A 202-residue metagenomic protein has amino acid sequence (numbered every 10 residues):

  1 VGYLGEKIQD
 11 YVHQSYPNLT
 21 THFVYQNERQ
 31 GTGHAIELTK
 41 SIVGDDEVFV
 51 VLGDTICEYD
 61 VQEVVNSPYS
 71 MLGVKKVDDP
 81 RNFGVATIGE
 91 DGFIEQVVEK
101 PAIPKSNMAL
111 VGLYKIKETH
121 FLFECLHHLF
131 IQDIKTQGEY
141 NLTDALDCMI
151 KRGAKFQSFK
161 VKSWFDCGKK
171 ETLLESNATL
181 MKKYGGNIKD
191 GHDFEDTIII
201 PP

Functional and structural regions predicted by a protein language model:
V1-L52, V61: Conserved N-terminal catalytic core of the sugar/cofactor nucleotidyltransferase
I8-V12, L122, L126, S176: Hydrophobic packing residues within well-ordered alpha-helices of enzyme cores
Y16-N18, D45, V65, G89 (+1 more regions): Short, well-ordered coil/turn elements that cap or connect secondary structure elements
E28-R29, G53-I56, V77, W164: Short glycine-rich anion-binding loops that position phosphate/pyrophosphate groups of nucleotides and phosphorylated
I56-L129: Conserved core of the sugar-phosphate nucleotidyltransferase
E90-F93, H120, H128-P202: Left-handed beta-helix
